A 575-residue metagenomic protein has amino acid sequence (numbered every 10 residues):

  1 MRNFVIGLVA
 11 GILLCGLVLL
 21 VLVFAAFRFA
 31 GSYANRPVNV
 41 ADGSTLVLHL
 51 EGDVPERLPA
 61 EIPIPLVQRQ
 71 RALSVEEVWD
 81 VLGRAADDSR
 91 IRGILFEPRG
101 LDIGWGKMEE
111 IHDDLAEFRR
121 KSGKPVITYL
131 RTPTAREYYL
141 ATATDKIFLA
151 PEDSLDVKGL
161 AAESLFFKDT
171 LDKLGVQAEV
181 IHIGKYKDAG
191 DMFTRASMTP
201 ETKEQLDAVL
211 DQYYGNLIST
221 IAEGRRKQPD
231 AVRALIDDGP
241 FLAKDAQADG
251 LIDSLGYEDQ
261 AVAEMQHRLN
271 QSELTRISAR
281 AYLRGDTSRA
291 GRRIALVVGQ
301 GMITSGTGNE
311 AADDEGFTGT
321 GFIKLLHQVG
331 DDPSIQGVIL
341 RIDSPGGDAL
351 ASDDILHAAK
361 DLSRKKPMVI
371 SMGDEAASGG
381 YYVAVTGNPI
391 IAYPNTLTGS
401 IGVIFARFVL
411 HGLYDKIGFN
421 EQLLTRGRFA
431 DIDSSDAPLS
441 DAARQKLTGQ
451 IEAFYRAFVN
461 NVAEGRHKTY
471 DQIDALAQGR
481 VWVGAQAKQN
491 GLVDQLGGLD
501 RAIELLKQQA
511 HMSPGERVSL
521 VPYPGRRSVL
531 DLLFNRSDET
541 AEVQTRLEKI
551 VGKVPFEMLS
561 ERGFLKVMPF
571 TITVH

Functional and structural regions predicted by a protein language model:
M1-N39, G43: N-terminal type II signal-anchor transmembrane helix that functions as the membrane-insertion/stop-transfer segment
R2, G291-S334, Q450, Y523-H575: Intrinsic disorder and flexible/low-complexity segments
P37, L46-L165, A290-L413: Cleft-lining beta-strand/loop regions that shape enzyme active-site pockets
P37-V38, M198, G285-R289, D436-L439: Replace "in large, NTP-powered and nucleic-acid-processing enzymes" with "in large, NTP-powered factors and other
A41, A143-D145, L174, G250-L251 (+2 more regions): Short, structured coil segments at secondary-structure junctions
S164, K168-E264, H411, D415-S513: Charged, glycine-interspersed solvent-exposed loop segments at helix/strand-loop junctions that cap or gate access
D259-G299, S305-N309, I355: Extracytoplasmic and endomembrane cell-envelope/extracellular-matrix remodeling and assembly machinery
D500-N535: C-terminal intrinsically disordered, low-complexity extensions immediately downstream of enzyme catalytic cores
